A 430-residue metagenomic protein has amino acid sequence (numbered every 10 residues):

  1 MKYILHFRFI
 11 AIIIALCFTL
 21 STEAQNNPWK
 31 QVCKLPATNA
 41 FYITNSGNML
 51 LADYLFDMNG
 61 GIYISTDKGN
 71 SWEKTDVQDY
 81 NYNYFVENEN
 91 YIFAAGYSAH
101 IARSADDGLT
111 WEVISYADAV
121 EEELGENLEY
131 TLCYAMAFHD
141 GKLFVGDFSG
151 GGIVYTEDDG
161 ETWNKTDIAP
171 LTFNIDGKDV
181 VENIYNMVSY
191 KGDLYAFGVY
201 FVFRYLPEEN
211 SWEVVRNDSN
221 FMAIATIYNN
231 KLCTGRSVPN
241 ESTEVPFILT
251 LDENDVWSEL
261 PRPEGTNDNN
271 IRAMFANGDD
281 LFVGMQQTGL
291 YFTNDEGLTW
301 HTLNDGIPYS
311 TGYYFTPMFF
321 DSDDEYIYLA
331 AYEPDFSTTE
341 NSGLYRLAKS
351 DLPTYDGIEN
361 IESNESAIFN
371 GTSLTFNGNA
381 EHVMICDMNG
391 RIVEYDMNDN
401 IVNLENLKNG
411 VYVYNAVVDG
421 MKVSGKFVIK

Functional and structural regions predicted by a protein language model:
E23-I62, K68, Y345-A348: An edge-strand/N-cap motif at the start of beta-rich repeat modules
L35-A40, V77-N83, A117-E123, A169-I175 (+4 more regions): Short coil/turn segments at the loop-to-beta-strand junctions that recur within blades of beta-propeller repeat folds
P36-T44, Y80-E87, E129-A137, V180-V188 (+3 more regions): Repeated scaffold domains used in trafficking and secretory/extracellular systems, primarily beta-propellers
G47-L51, N90-A94, G141-V145, D193-A196 (+3 more regions): Entry beta-strands of beta-propeller and related beta-repeat scaffolds
Y54-F56, Y97-S98, F148-G150, V199 (+3 more regions): Short loop/turn segments immediately following the C-termini of beta-strands
S65-T66, S104-A105, T156-E157, R204-L206 (+5 more regions): Conserved Ser/Thr-centered positions that define the repeating blades of beta-propeller domains
Y313-T354: Blade-level signature of beta-propeller repeat domains, shared across WD40, Kelch, NHL, RCC1 and BNR/Asp-box propellers
E359-K430: C-terminal outer-membrane/trafficking sorting elements
